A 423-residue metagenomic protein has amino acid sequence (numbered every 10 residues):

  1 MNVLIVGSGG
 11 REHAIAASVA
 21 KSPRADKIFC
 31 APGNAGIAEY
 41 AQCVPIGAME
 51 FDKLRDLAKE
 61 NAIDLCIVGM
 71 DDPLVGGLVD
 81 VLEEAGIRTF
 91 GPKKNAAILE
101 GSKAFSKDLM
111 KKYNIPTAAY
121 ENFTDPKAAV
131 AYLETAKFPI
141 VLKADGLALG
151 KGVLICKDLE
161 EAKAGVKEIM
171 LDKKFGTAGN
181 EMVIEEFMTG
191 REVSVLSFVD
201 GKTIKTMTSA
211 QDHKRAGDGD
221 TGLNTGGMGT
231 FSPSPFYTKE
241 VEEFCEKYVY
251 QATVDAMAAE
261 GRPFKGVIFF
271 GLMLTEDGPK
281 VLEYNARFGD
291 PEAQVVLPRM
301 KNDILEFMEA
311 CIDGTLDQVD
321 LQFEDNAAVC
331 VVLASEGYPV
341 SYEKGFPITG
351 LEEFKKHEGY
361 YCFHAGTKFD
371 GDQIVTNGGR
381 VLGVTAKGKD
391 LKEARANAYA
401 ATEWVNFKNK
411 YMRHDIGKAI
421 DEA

Functional and structural regions predicted by a protein language model:
M1-K94: ATP-binding N-terminal substructure of ATP-dependent carboxylate-amine bond-forming enzymes
A20-K21, G36-A38, E60, F90 (+13 more regions): Solvent-exposed alpha-helices and their adjacent loops that cap or buttress functional pockets in soluble metabolic
C43-M49, E121-D125, C156: Short acidic-hydrophobic, aromatic-tinged amphipathic segments that line or gate anion-handling sites
F90-G152: A conserved helix-loop-beta module that forms one wall/lid of the active-site cleft in ATP-utilizing catalytic domains
G152, C156-A293: Internal nucleotide-binding/catalytic subdomain
C245-I268, N285-H357, D370: Active-site "cap" helix and flanking loop/linker of ATP-utilizing ligase/carboxylase catalytic domains
T367-G371, V375-A423: Generic C-terminus detector
